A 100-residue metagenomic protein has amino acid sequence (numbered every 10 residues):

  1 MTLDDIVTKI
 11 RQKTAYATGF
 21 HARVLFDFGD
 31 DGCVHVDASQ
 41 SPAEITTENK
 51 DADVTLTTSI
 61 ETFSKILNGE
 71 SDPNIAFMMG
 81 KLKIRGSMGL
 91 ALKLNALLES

Functional and structural regions predicted by a protein language model:
M1-S100: Feature captures hydrophobic
